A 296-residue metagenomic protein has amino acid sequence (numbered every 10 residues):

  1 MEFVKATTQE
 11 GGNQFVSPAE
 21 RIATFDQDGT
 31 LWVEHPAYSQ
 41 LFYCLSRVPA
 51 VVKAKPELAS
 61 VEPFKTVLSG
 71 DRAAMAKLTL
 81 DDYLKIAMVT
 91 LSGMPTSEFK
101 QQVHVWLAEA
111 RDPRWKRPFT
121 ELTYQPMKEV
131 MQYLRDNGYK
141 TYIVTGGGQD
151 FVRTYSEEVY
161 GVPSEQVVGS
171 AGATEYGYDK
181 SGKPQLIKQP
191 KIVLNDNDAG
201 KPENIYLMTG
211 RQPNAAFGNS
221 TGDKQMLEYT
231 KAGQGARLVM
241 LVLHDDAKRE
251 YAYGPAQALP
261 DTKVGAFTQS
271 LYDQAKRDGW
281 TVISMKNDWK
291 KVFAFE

Functional and structural regions predicted by a protein language model:
M1-Q27, P49, K53-K55, F295: Non-catalytic pre-domain segments flanking phosphatase-related domains
K5, E20, V89, S97-E296: C-terminal cap/substrate-recognition subdomain and adjoining C-terminal extension of metal-dependent phosphatase-like
Q9-G12, W32-E34, Y176-G177: Short, solvent-exposed loop/turn elements at domain surfaces
E10, Q14, S39, A54 (+3 more regions): Generic macromolecular interface patches on structured domains
P18-A37, F99, L227: Asp-based phosphoryl-transfer active-site loop
V33, Q40-L41, F151-V152: Short catalytic/ligand-binding loop motif for oxyanion handling, primarily in non-cytosolic enzymes, centered on
A37, Y43-C44, V48-E121, Q125: A metal-dependent, Asp-based hydrolase signature
